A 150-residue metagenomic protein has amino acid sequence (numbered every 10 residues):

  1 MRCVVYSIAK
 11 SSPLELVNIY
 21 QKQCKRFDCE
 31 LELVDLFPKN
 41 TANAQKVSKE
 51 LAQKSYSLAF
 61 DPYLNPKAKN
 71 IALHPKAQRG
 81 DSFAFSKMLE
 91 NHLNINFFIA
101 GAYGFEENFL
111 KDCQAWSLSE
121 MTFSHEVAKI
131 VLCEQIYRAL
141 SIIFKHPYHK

Functional and structural regions predicted by a protein language model:
M1-F27: N-terminal beta1-alpha1 ligand-phosphate binding loop
R2, L93-G101: Loop/turn-to-beta-strand initiation segments
Y6, E32-V34, W116: General small-molecule cofactor/ligand-binding pocket signal
I8-K10, L36, P75, A100-G101: Cofactor-binding loop segments of dinucleotide-utilizing enzymes, especially the Rossmann-like FAD- and NAD(P)+-binding
V17-N18, S82-F83, K129-I130: Conserved strand-to-helix beginnings and helix N-cap segments that scaffold or border functional pockets
E32, F37-N96: S-adenosyl-L-methionine/SAH cofactor-binding core of RNA-modifying enzymes
G104-N108: Short, glycine/polar-rich helix-capping loops at beta-to-alpha or helix-loop-helix junctions that flank or form
F109-K150: Structured adenosyl-cofactor binding patch, chiefly the S-adenosyl-L-methionine
